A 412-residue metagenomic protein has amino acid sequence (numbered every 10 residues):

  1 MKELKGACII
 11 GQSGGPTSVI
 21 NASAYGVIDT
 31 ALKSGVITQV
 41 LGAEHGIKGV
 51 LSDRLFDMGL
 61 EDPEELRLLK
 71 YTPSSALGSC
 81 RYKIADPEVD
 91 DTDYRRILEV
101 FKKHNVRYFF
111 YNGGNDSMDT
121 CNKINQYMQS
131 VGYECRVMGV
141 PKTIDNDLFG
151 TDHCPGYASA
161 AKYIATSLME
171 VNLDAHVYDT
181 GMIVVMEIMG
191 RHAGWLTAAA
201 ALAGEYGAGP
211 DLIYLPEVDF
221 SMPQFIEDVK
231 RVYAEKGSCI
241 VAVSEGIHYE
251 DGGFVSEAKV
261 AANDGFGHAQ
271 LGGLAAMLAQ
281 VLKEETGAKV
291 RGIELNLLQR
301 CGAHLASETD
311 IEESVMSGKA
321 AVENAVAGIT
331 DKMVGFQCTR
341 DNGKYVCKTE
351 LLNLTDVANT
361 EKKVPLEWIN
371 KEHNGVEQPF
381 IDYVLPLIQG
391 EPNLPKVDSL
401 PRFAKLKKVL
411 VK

Functional and structural regions predicted by a protein language model:
M1, S52-R107, D116-S117, P155 (+1 more regions): Glycine-rich oxoanion-binding loops at beta->alpha junctions
M1-R54: N-terminal phosphate-binding or glycine-rich loops at protein starts, especially the Walker A/P-loop of NTPases
L4-I10, L69-K83, K142-D152, D179-M182 (+1 more regions): Gly-rich Lys/Arg/Thr-decorated short loops/hinges at beta-loop-alpha junctions or inter-strand turns that position
S13-G15, A43-K48, R81-Y82, G114-N115 (+6 more regions): Short, ordered loop/turn segments at secondary-structure junctions
T17-V27, V50-L51, D93-R95, N115-K123 (+5 more regions): Short glycine/serine/threonine-rich phosphate/pyrophosphate-binding segments that cradle anionic phosphate groups
V100, Y108-G113, D119-E134, M138 (+1 more regions): Accessory alpha-helical/coil subdomains and C-terminal extensions that flank or cap enzyme catalytic cores
E257-K412: C-terminal non-catalytic interaction/assembly regions of soluble proteins
